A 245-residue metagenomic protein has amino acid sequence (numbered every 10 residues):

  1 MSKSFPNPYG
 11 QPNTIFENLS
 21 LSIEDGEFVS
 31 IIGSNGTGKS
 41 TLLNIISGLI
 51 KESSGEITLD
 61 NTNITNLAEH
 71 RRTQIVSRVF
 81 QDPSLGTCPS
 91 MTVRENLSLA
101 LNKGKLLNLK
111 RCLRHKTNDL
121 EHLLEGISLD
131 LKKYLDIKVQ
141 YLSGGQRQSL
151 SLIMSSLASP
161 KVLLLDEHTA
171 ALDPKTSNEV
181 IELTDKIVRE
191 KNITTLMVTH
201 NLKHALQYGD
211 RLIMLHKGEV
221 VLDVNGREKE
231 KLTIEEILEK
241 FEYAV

Functional and structural regions predicted by a protein language model:
I32-S34: The feature captures the beta-strand-to-loop junction immediately N-terminal to the Walker
S47: Helix-to-loop junction immediately C-terminal to a conserved catalytic motif
G55-N63, L222-V224: Conserved ABC transporter NBD signature motif
N63-S77, L85, L107, L113 (+1 more regions): ABC ATPase NBD coupling module
S155-S156: ABC ATPase C-loop
T199-H200: H-loop/switch region of ABC-family ATPase nucleotide-binding domains
E219-Y243: Conserved beta-strand-loop-alpha-helix hinge in the C-terminal portion of ABC ATPase nucleotide-binding domains
